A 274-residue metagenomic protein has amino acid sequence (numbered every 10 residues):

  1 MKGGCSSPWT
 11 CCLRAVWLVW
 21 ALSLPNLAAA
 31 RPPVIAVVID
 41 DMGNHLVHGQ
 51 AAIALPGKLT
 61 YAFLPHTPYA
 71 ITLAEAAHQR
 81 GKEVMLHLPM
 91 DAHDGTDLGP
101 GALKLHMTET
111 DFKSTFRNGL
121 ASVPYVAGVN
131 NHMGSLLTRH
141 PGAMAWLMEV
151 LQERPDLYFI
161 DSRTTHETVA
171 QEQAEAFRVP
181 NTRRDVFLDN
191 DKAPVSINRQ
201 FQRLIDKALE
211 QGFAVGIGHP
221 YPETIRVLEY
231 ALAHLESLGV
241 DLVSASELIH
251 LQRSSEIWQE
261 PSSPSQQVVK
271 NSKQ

Functional and structural regions predicted by a protein language model:
K2-V16: Bacterial N-terminal signal peptides that target proteins for export
L24-P25: N-terminal signal peptide c-region/cleavage motif recognized by signal peptidases
R31-T96: Active-site beta->alpha N-cap acidic-glycine motif
I35-I39, L59-Y61, V84-L88, V129-N131 (+4 more regions): Hydrophobic faces of well-ordered beta-strands that scaffold small-molecule active sites in alpha/beta enzyme cores
Y61-H66, N130-H140, P155-T165: Catalytic beta/alpha-barrel core
L73-Y125: Substrate-binding cleft of extracellular glycoside hydrolase catalytic domains
P100-L120, T138-A143, E172-L209: Alpha-helical scaffold elements lining the catalytic groove of polysaccharide deacetylases
L151-D161, T165, P220-Q274: C-terminal domain-boundary segment and adjacent tail
